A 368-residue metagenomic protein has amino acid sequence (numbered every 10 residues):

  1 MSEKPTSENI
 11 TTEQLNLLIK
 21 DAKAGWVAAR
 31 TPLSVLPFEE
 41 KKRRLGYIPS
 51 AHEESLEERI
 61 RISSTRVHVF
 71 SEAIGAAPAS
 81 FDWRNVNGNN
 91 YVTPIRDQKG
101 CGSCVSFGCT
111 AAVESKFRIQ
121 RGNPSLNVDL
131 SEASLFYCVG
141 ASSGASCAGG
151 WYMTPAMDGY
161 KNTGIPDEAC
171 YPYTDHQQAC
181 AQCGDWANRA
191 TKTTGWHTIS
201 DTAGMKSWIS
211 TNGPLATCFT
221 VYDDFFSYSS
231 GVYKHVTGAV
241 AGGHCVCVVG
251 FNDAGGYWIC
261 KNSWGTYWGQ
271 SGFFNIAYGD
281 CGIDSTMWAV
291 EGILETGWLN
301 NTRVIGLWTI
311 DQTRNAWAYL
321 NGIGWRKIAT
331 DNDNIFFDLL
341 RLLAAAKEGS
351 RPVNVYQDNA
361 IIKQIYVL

Functional and structural regions predicted by a protein language model:
M1-W298, Q364: Catalytic-core signature of thiol
T296-L368: Exposed beta-strand/loop interface patches that mediate assembly or binding
